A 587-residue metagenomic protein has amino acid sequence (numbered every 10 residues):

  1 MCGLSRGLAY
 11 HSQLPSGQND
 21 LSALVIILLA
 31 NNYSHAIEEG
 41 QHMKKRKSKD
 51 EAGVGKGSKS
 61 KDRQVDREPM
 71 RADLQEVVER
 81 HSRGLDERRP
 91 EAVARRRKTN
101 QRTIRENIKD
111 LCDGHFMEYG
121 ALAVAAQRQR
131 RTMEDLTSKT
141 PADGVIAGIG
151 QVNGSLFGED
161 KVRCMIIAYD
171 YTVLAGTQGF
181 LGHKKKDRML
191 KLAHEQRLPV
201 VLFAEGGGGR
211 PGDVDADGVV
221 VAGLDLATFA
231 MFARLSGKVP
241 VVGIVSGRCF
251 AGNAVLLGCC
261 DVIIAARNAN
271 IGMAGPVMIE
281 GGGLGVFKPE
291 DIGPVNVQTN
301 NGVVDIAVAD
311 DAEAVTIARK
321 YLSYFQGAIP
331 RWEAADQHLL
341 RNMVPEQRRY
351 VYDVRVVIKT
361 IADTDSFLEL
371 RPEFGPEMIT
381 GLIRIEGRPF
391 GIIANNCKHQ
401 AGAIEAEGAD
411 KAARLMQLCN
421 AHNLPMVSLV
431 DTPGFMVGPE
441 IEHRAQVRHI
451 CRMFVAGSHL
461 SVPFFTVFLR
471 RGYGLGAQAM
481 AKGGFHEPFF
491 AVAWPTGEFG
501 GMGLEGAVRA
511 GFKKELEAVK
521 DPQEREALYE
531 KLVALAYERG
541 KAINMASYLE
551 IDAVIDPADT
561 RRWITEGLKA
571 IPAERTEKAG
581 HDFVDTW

Functional and structural regions predicted by a protein language model:
S5, S22, G40-Q41, A52-G53 (+1 more regions): Intrinsically disordered, low-complexity regions of eukaryotic proteins
G7-L8, Q18-D20: Charged/polar low-complexity intrinsically disordered segments
H11-S12, L21, Y33-S34: Short hydrophobic targeting helices and cationic amphipathic motifs that mediate membrane/organellar targeting
Q18, A36-I37, S48-K49: Intrinsically disordered, low-complexity regulatory regions of eukaryotic regulatory proteins
L24-H42: Short, Lys/Arg-enriched N-terminal segments with co-localized hydrophobic residues within the first ~10-30 amino acids
K44-W587: Ligand-binding clefts of soluble mixed alpha/beta catalytic domains
